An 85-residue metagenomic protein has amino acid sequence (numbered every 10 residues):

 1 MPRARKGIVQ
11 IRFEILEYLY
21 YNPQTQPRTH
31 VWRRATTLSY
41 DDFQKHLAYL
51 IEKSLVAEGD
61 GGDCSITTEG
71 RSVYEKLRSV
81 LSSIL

Functional and structural regions predicted by a protein language model:
M1-L16, S79: Short alpha-helical segments that sit at the start of domains
E17-Q24, R78: Short, locally clustered residues in the helix-turn-helix/winged-helix DNA-binding domain
Q24-A35: Short acidic, hydrophobic short linear motifs in intrinsically disordered regions
T37-E52: Short amphipathic alpha-helical interaction segments
I51-G61: A short, conserved structural fragment
G61-R71: Accessory beta->alpha helical hairpin/"wing" motif in late/C-terminal subdomains of nucleic-acid enzymes
R71-L85: Short, amphipathic alpha-helical interaction segments positioned at domain boundaries
